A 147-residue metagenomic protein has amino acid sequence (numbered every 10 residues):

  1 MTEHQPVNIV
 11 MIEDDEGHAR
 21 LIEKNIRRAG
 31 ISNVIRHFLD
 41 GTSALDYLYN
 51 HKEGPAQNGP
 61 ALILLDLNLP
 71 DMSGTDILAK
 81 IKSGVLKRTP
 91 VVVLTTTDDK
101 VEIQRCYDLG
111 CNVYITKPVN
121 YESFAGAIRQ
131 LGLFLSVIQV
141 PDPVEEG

Functional and structural regions predicted by a protein language model:
M1-V10, D15-R36, T42-L45, Y49 (+4 more regions): Non-catalytic signal-transmission and effector/linker regions of two-component phosphorelay proteins
K24, D76, D98-V113, V119: Alpha4 helix (beta4-alpha4-beta5 surface) of REC/receiver domains from two-component response regulators
H37, L69-M72: Residue-level signal for the "D+5" position in two-component response regulator receiver
D40, S73-D76: Acidic catalytic/metal-coordinating carboxylates
E53, T75-K87: Short amphipathic alpha-helix used as the core "switch/output" element in two-component signaling
L65-D66, T95: Active-site residues of response regulator receiver
G84, T96-D98: Short, conserved "switch-loop" micro-motifs in signal-transduction and mechanochemical regulators
V91, I115-T116: Residues at the ends of beta-strands that form strand-to-helix hinge/output surfaces
